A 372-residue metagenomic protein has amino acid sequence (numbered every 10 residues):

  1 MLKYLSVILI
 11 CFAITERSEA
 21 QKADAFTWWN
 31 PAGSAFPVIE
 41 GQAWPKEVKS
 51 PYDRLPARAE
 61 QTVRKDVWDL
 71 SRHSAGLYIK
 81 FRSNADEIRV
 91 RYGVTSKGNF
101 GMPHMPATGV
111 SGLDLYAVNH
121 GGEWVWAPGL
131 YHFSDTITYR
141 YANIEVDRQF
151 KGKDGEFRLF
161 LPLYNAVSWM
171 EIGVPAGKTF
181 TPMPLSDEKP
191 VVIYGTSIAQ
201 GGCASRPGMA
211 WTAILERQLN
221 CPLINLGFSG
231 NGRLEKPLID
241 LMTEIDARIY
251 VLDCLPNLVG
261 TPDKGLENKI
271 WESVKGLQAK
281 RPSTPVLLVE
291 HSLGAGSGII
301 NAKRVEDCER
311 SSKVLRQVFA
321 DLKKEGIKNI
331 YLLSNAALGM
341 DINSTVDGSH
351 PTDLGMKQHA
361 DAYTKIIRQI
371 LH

Functional and structural regions predicted by a protein language model:
Y4-A13: Sec-dependent N-terminal signal peptides
A13-P190, R368-H372: N-terminal secretory targeting modules
H104-A107, D147-K151, F157-G232, K236-D246: Serine-esterase "nucleophile elbow" of acetyl-processing enzymes
P190-I193, P222-L226, I249-D253, P285-V289 (+1 more regions): Structural recognition of the beta-strand scaffold that forms the well-ordered cores of secreted hydrolase catalytic
C203, L215, G232-K280, H291-G298: Oxyanion-hole/transition-state-stabilizing segment in secreted/luminal serine hydrolases and related acyltransferases
L255-L266, N301-E309, D347-L354: The substrate-binding groove and active-site-proximal loops of carbohydrate-active enzymes, especially glycoside
G294-L333: Substrate-gating cap/lid alpha-helix
V346-H372: Histidine-centered active-site loop/cap adjacent to the catalytic His in serine esterases/O-acetyl transfer systems
